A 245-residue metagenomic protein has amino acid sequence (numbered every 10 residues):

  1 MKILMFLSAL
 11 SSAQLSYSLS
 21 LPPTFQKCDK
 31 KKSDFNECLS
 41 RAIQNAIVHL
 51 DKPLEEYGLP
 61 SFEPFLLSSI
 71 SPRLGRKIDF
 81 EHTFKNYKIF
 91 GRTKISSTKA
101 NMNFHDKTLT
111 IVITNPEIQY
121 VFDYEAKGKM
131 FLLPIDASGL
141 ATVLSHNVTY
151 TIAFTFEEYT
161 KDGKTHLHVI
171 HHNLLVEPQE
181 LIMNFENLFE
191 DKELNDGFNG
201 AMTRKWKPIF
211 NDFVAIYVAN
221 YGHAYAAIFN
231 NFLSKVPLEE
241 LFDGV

Functional and structural regions predicted by a protein language model:
M1-S18: Cleavable N-terminal signal peptides of Sec/SRP-targeted secreted and luminal proteins
L19-Q179: Hydrophobic-cavity lipid-handling domains and compact docking modules
S20-P22, A226-V245: C-terminal helix/juxtamembrane-tail motif
L39, I43-L50, L54, G58 (+3 more regions): Sec/Tat-exported extracytoplasmic proteins
I152-T165, L194-D196, F213-I216, Y225-A226 (+1 more regions): Noncatalytic linker/hinge segments flanking ATPase motor cores
T165-V218: Extended amphipathic ligand-handling, pore-lining, and cofactor/metal-binding catalytic surfaces
